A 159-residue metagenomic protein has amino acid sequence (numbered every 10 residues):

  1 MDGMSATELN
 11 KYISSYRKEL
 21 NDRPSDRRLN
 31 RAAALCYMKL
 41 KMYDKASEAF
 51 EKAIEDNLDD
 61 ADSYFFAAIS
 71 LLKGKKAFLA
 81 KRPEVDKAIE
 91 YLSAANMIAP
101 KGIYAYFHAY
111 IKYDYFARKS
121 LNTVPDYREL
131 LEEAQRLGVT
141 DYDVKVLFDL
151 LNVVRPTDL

Functional and structural regions predicted by a protein language model:
K18-N21, E51-E55, E90-M97, R136: Conserved structural position within tetratricopeptide repeats
P24, L58, A99-P100, V139-Y142: Short coil turns that delineate tetratricopeptide repeat
L29, S63, Y104-A105, D143-V144: TPR alpha-solenoid repeat register
A32, F66-A68, F107-H108, L147: Canonical tetratricopeptide repeat
K41, A68, L72-A80, A109-L121 (+1 more regions): Short coil/turn linking the two alpha-helices of tandem helical-hairpin repeats
R118-L159: Terminal, low-structured helical/coil segments at or just beyond the last alpha-helical repeat
